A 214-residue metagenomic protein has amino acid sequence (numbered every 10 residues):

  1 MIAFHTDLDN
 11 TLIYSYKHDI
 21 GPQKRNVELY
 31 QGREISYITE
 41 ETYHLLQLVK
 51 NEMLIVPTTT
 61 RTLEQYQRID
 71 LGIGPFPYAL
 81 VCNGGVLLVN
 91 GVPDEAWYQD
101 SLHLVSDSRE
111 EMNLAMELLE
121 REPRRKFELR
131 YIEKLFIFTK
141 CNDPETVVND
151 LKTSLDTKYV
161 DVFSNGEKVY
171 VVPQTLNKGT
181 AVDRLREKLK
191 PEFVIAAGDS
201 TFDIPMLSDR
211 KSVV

Functional and structural regions predicted by a protein language model:
M1, F76, E133-L135: Short, surface-exposed beta-edge/turn micro-motifs
M1-F4, L8-P57, Q67: Active-site neighborhood of HAD-like aspartate-dependent phosphohydrolases
I2-F4, P77, V194: The start of beta-strands in P-loop NTPase/AAA+ ATPase cores
D7-T11, G84, T201: Anionic group-transfer/hydrolysis microenvironments
Y37-E120: Active-site phosphate-binding/coordination module
A115-D209: Conserved acidic, metal-coordinating active-site core of Asp-based, Mg2+-dependent phosphoryl-transfer enzymes
K211-V213: Conserved small/polar residues in nucleotide/adenosyl-binding loops
